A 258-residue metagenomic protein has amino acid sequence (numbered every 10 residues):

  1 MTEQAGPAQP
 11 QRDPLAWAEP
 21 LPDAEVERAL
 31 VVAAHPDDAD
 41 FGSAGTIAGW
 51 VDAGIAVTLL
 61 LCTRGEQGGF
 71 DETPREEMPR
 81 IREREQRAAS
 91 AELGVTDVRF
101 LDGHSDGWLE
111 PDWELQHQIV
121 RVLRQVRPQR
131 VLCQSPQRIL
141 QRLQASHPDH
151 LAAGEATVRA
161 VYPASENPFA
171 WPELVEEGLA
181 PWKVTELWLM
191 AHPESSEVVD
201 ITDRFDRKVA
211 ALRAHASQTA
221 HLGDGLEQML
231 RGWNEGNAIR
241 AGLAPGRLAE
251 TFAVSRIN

Functional and structural regions predicted by a protein language model:
M1-R127, A253: Active-site rim/loop-helix segments in enzyme catalytic domains that contact anionic ligands
T2-L30, P111-N258: Metal-dependent de-N-acetylase/amidase catalytic core
